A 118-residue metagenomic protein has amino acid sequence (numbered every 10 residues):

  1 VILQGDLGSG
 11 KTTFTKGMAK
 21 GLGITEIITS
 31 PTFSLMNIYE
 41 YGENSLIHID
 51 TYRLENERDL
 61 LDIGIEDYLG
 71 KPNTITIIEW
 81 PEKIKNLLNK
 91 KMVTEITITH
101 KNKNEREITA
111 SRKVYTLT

Functional and structural regions predicted by a protein language model:
V1-L3: Hydrophobic anchor at the beta1->P-loop junction of P-loop NTPases
G8: Walker A (P-loop) phosphate-binding loop of P-loop NTPases
K11: Conserved lysine of the Walker
K20, N56-R58, E66-T118: Short phosphate-coordinating micro-motif centered on Lys-Gly-acidic
I24-E40: Short beta-strand-centered segment that lines the nucleotide-binding/catalytic pocket of NTP-utilizing
N44-L46, I75: Hydrophobic "anchor" residues on beta-strands that sit immediately upstream of conserved functional sites
L46-N56: Switch II (G3) loop of P-loop NTPases
